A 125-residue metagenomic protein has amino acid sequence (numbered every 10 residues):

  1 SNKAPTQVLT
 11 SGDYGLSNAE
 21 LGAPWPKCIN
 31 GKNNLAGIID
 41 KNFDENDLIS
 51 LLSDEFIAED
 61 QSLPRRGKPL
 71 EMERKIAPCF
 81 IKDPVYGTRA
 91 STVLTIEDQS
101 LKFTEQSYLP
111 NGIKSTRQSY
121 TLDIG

Functional and structural regions predicted by a protein language model:
S1-G125: N-terminal nucleophile
